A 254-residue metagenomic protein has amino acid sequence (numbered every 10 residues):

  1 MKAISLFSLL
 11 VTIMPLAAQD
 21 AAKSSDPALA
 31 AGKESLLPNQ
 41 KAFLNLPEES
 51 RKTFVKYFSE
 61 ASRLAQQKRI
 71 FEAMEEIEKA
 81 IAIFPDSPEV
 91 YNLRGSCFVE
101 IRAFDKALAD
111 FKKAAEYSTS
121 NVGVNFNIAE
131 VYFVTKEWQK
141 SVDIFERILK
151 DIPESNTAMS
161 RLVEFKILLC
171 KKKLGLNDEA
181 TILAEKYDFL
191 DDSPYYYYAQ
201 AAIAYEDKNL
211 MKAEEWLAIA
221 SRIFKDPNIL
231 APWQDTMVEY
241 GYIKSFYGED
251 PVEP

Functional and structural regions predicted by a protein language model:
S35-N39, L44-N45, K212-P254: Terminal, low-structured helical/coil segments at or just beyond the last alpha-helical repeat
Q40-K56, E154-S155, E185-L190: TPR-adjacent "capping" and linker segments in tetratricopeptide-repeat scaffold/adaptor proteins
P47-D86, S96, E100: Alpha-helical segment of the N-proximal tetratricopeptide repeat
V55, E89, V122-G123, L162 (+2 more regions): Start-of-helix register in tetratricopeptide repeats
Q66-Q67, E100-I101, V134-T135, L169 (+2 more regions): Register position in tetratricopeptide repeats
N92-L93, N127, E164-K166, A199: Canonical tetratricopeptide repeat
F145-P153, F165-K172, I182-D192, Y205-E206 (+1 more regions): TPR/TPR-like (Sel1-like) alpha-helical repeat modules
